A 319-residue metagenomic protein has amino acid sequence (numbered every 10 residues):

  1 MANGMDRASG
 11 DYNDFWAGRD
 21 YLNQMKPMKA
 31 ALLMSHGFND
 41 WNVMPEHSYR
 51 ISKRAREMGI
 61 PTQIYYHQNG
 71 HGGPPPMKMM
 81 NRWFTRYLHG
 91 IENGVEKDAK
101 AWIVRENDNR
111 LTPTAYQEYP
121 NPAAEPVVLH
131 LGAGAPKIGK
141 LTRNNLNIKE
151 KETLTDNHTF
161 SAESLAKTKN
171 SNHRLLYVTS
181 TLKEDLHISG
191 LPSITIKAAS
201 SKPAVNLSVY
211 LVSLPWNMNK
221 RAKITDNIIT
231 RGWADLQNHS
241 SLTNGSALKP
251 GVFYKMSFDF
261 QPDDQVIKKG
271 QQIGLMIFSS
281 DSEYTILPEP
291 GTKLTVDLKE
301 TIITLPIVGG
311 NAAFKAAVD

Functional and structural regions predicted by a protein language model:
M1-P27: Accessory cap/linker subdomain of secreted extracellular hydrolases
M25-M28, E57-M58, V95, P120-A123: Extracellular/periplasmic catalytic domains that process cell-envelope and extracellular macromolecules
M28, M34-H36, D40: Short beta-strand/loop motif that positions the catalytic acidic residue of the alpha/beta-hydrolase fold
F38-D40, Q68, S279: Residue-level signal for short, function-critical loop segments
W41-H47: Conserved alpha/beta-hydrolase "acid-adjacent" motif
A55-G72: Catalytic histidine neighborhood in serine/cysteine hydrolases with alpha/beta-hydrolase-type architecture
Y65, G72-D319: C-terminal, loop-rich substrate-recognition/catalytic regions characterized by aromatic stacking residues
